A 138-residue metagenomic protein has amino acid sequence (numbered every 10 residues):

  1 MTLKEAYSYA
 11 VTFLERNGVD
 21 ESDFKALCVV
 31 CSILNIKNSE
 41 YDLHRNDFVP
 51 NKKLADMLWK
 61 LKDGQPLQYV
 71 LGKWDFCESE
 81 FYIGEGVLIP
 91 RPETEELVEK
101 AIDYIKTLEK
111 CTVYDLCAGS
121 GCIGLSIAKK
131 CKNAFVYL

Functional and structural regions predicted by a protein language model:
M1-P50, L54: A short N-terminal interaction module
Y7, A26-L27, L54, G64-L67 (+2 more regions): A general structural signal for well-ordered alpha-helical segments in protein cores
G18, G72, E80, I127-A134: Ubiquitous "structural anchor" signal
C31-D103: Conserved AdoMet
E93-L138: Conserved SAM/SAH cofactor-binding pocket of Class I
